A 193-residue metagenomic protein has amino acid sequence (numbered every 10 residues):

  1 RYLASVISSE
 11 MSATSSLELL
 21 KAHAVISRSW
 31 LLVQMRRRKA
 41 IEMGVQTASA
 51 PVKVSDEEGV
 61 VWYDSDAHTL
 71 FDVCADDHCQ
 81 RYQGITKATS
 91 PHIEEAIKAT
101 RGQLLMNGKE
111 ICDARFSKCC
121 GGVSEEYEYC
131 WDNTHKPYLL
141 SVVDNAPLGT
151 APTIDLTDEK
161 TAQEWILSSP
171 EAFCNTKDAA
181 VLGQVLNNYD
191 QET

Functional and structural regions predicted by a protein language model:
R1-T193: Conserved, single-site charged/polar hotspot
